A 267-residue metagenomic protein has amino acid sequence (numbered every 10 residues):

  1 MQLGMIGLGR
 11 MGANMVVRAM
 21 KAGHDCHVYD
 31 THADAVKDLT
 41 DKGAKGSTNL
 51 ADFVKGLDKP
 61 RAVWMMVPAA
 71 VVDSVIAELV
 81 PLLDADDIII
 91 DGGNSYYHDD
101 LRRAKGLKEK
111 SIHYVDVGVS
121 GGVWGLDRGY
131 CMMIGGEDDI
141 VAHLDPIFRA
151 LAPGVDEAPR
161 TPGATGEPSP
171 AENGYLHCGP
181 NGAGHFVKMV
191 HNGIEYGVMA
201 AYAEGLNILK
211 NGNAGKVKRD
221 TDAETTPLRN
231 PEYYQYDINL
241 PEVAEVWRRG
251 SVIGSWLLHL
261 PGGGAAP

Functional and structural regions predicted by a protein language model:
M1-A62, D86, G122-L126: NAD(P)+-binding Rossmann beta1-loop-alpha1 motif at the extreme N-terminus of oxidoreductases
V28, T48, M65, D91 (+1 more regions): Hydrophobic residues in well-ordered beta-strands that form the structural core
V63-E78, Y96-D99: Beta-loop-alpha module in the N-terminal Rossmann-like domain of NAD(P)-dependent dehydrogenases, especially those
V67-A69, N94, V119, A152: Short glycine-/small-residue-rich Rossmann-like dinucleotide-binding loops
A85-I88, G92-V141: Rossmann-fold NAD(P)-binding glycine/threonine-rich loop
G129, M133, H143, A150 (+1 more regions): Helical "substrate-binding/catalytic lid" subdomain of Rossmann-like NAD(P)-dependent dehydrogenases/reductases
